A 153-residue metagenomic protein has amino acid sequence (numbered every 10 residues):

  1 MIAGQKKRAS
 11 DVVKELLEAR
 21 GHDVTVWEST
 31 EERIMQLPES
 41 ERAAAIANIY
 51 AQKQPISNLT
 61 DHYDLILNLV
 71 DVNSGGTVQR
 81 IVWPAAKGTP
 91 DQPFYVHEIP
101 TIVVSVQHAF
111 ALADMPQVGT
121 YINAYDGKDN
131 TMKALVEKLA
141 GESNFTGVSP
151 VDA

Functional and structural regions predicted by a protein language model:
M1-A153: C-terminal non-catalytic regions of proteins with extracellular/luminal or membrane-system context
